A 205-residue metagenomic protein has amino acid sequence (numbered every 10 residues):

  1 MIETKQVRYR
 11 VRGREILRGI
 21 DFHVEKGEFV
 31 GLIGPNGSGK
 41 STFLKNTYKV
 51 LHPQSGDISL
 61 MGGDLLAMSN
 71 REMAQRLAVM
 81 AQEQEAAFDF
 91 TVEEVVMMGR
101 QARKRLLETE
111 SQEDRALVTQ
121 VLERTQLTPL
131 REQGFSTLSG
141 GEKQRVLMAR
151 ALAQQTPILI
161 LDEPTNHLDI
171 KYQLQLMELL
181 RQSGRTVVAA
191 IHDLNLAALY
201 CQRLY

Functional and structural regions predicted by a protein language model:
I2, L17-G19: Conserved structural motif at the start of ABC-family nucleotide-binding domains
I33-P35: The feature captures the beta-strand-to-loop junction immediately N-terminal to the Walker
Y48: Helix-to-loop junction immediately C-terminal to a conserved catalytic motif
G56-D64: Conserved ABC transporter NBD signature motif
M97, Q112-L130: Conserved ABC ATPase "signature" region
T109, G134-L138, E142: Conserved ABC ATPase signature
L159-E163: Catalytic Walker B motif of ABC-type/P-loop ATPase nucleotide-binding domains
